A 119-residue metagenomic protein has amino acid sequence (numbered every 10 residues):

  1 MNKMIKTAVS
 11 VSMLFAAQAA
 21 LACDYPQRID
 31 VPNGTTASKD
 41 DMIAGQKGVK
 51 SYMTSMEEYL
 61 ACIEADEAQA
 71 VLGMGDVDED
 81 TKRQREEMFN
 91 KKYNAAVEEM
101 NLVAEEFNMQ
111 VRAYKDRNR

Functional and structural regions predicted by a protein language model:
M1-V9: Bacterial N-terminal signal peptides that target proteins for export
A16-Q18: N-terminal signal peptide c-region/cleavage motif recognized by signal peptidases
A20-A68: Immediate post-signal-peptide N-terminus of mature secreted/exported proteins
D66-R119: Compact alpha-helical subdomains of small soluble proteins
